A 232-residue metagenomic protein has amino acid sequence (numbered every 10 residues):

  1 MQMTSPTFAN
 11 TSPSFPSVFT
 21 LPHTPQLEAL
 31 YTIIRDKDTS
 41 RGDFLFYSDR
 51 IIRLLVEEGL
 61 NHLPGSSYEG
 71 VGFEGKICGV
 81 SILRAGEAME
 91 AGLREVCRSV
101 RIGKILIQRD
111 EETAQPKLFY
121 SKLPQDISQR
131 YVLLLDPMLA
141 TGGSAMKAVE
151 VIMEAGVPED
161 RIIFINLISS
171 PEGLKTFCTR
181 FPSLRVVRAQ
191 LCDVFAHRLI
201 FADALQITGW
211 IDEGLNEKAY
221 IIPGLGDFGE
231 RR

Functional and structural regions predicted by a protein language model:
M1-R232: PRPP-associated nucleotide enzymes
